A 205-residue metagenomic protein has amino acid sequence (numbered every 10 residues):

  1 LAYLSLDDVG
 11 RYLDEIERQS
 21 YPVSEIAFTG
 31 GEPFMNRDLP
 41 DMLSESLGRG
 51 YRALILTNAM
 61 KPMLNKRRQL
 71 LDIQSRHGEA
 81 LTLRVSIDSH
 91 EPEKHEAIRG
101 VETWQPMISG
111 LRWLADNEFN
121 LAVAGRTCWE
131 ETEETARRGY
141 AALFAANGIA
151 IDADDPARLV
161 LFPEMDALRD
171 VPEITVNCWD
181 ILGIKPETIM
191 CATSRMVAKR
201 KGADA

Functional and structural regions predicted by a protein language model:
L1-D14, G31-H77, L83, I87-S109 (+1 more regions): Canonical radical SAM enzyme core domain
I16, D72-Q74, F144, G148: Conserved hydrophobic residues forming the short capping helix/wall of the S-adenosyl-L-methionine
S20-S24: Short helix-loop-beta connector
E25-A27, R52-L54, A80-R84, N120-A122 (+1 more regions): Structural preference for beta-strand elements that scaffold enzyme active sites
D88, P92-D204: Radical SAM enzyme [4Fe-4S]-AdoMet core and its adjacent flexible, acidic and glycine-rich loops/tails across
